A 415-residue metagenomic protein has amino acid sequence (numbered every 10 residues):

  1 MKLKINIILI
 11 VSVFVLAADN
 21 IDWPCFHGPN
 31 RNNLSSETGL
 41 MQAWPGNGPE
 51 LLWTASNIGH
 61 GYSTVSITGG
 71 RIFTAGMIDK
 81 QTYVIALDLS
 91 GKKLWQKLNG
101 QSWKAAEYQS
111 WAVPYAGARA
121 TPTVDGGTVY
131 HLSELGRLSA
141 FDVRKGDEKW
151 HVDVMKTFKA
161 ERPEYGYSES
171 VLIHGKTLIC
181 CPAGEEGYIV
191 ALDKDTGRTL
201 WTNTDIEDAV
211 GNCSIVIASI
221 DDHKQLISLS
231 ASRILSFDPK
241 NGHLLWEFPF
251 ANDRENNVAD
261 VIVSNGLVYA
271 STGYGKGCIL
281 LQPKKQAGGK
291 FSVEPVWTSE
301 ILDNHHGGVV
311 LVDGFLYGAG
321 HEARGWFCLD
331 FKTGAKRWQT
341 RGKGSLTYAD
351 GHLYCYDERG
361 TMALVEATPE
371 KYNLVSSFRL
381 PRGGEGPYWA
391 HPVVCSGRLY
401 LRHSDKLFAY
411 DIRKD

Functional and structural regions predicted by a protein language model:
K2-I10: Sec-dependent signal peptide recognition, specifically the positively charged N-region followed immediately by
I10-A18: Hydrophobic h-region of N-terminal signal peptides that target proteins for export in Gram-negative bacteria
A17-D415: Noncatalytic, solvent-exposed loop/strand surfaces of beta-propeller-type extracellular/periplasmic domains
